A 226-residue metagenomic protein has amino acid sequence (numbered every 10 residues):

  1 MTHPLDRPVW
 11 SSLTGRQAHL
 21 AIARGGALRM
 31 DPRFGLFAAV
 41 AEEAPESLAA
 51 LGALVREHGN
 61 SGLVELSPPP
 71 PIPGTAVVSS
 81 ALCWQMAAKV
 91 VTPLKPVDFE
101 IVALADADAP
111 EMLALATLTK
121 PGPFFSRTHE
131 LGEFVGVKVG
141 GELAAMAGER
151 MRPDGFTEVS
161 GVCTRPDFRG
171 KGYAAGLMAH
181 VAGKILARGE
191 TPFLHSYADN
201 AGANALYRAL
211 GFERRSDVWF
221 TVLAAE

Functional and structural regions predicted by a protein language model:
M1-D6, K89-G122: Short amphipathic alpha-helix that is part of the acyltransferase structural core
M1-P71: N-terminal charged segments
F37-E42, V162-R169: A short, internal acetyl-CoA/4′-phosphopantetheine-binding micro-motif in the GNAT/acyltransferase core
E46-G52, G170-A187, N204-A209: Conserved acetyl-CoA-binding loop-helix of GNAT-fold acetyltransferases
V64-P68, F193-N204, F220-E226: Conserved beta-strand-loop-alpha-helix junction that forms the acyl-donor binding cleft
P69-A76, A175, A198-S216: Conserved active-site alpha-helix within GNAT-family acetyltransferase domains
V78-A88, H195, E213-E226: Conserved catalytic-core motifs of GNAT/GCN5-like acyltransferases
P123-E133, V137-R165: A conserved beta-strand-loop-helix scaffold within acyl/acetyltransferase catalytic domains
